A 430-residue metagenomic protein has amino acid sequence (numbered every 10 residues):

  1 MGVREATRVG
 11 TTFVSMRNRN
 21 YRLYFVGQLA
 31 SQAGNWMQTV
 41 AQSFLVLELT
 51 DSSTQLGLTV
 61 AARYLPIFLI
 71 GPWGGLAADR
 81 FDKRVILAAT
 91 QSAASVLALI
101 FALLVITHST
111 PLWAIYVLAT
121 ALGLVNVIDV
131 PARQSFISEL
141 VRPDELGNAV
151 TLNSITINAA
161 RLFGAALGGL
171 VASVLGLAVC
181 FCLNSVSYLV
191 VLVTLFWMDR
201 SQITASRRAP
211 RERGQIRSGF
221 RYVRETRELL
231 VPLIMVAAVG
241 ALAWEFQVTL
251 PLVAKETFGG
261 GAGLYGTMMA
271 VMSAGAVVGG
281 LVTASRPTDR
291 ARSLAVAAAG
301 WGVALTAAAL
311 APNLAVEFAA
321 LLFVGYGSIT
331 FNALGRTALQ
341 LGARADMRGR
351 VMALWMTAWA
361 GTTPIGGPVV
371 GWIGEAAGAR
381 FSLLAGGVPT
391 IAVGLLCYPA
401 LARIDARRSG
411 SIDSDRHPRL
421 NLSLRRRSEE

Functional and structural regions predicted by a protein language model:
M1-E429: Alpha-helical transmembrane-bundle signature of multi-pass membrane transport and export proteins
